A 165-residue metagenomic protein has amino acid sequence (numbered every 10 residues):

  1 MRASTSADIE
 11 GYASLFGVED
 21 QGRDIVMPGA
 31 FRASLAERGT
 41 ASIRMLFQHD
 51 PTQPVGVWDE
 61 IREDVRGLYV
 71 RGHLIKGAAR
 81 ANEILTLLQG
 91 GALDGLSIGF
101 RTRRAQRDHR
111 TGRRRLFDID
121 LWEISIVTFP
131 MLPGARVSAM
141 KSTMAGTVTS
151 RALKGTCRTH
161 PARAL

Functional and structural regions predicted by a protein language model:
R2, S6-E10, V18, R44 (+1 more regions): Residue microenvironments linked to proteolytic maturation and disulfide-stabilized extracellular modules
F16-G22, P51-G56: Short, surface-exposed beta-strand/loop "edge" segments at domain boundaries and coil↔beta transitions
G22-L35: Short Gly/aromatic-enriched secondary-structure transition segments
I25, Q48-P51, V127, R158: Compositionally biased, intrinsically disordered/low-complexity regions enriched for serine, proline and threonine
G29, T52-V55, M131, A162: Generic low-complexity segments that are intrinsically disordered, proline-rich and/or Lys/Arg-biased
A33-E63: SsDNA-processing nucleotidyl-transfer enzymes
